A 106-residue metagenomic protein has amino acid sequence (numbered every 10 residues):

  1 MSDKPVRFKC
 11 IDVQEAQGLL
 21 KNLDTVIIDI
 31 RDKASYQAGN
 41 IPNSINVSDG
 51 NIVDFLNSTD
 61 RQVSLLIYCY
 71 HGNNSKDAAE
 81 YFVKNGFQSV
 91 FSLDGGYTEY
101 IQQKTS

Functional and structural regions predicted by a protein language model:
M1-T25, K33-S64, Y70-S106: Rhodanese-like catalytic fold shared by cysteine-dependent sulfurtransferases and DSP/PTP-type phosphatases
D29: N-terminal glycine-rich beta->alpha transition that marks the start or flank of a dinucleotide-binding site
